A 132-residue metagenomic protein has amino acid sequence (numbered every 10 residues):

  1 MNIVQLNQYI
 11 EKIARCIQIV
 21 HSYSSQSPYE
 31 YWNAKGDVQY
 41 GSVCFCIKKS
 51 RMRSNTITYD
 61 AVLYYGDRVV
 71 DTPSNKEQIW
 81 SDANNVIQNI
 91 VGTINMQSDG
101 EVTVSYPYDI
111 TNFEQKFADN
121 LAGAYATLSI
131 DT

Functional and structural regions predicted by a protein language model:
M1-Q8, S54-T58, D67-V91: Extracellular/virion structural assembly segments
M1-S54: Small/polar-rich, solvent-exposed N-terminal microdomains that initiate assembly or binding
V4, Q8, Q18-Y23, G36-Q39 (+1 more regions): Acidic-leaning, charged glycine-interspersed low-complexity segments
N55-V70, N120-T132: Oligomerization/assembly interface segments of phage tail-like spikes and tubes
